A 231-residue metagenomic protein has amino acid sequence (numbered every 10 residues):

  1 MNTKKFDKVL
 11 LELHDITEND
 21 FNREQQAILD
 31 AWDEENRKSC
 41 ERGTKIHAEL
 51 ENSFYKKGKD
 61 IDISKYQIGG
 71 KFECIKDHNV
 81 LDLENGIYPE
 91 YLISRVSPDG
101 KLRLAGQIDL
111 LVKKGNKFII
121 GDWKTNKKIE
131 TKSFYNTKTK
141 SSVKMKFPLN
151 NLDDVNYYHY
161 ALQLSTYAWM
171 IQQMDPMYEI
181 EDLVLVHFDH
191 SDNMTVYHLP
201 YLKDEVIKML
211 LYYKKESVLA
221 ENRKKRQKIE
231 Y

Functional and structural regions predicted by a protein language model:
M1-A105: Metal-dependent nuclease catalytic cores that hydrolyze phosphodiester bonds in DNA/RNA, characterized by
M1-E12, K127-T139: Internal, charge-rich low-complexity segments
Q26-A31, K144-N150: Short glycine/proline-rich turn/loop motifs
H47, G106-K132, S141-K146, Y167: Conserved catalytic cores of phosphodiester-cleaving nucleases, focusing on short active-site segments
Y88, I119-D122, D182-H187: A structural signal for short, well-ordered beta-strand segments and their strand-loop junctions that often border
Y91-S97, V112-K114, T125-K127, H187: Short, flexible loop/turn elements at secondary-structure junctions
R103-A105, F118, M194-V196: Short, mixed charged/polar active-site loops that provide acid/base catalysis or chelate metal/phosphate cofactors
K144-F147, D153-Y231: Metal-dependent nuclease catalytic regions and adjoining charged, substrate-binding loops involved in nucleic-acid end
